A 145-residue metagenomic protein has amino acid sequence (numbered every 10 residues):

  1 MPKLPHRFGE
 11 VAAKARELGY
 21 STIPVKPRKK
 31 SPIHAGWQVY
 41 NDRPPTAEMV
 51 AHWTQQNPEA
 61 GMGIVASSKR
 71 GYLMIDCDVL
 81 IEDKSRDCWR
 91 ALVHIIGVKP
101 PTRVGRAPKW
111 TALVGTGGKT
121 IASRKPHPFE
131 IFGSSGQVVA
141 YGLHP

Functional and structural regions predicted by a protein language model:
M1-P145: Conserved phosphate/metal-binding and DNA-contacting active-site motifs used in DNA phosphodiester-bond processing
